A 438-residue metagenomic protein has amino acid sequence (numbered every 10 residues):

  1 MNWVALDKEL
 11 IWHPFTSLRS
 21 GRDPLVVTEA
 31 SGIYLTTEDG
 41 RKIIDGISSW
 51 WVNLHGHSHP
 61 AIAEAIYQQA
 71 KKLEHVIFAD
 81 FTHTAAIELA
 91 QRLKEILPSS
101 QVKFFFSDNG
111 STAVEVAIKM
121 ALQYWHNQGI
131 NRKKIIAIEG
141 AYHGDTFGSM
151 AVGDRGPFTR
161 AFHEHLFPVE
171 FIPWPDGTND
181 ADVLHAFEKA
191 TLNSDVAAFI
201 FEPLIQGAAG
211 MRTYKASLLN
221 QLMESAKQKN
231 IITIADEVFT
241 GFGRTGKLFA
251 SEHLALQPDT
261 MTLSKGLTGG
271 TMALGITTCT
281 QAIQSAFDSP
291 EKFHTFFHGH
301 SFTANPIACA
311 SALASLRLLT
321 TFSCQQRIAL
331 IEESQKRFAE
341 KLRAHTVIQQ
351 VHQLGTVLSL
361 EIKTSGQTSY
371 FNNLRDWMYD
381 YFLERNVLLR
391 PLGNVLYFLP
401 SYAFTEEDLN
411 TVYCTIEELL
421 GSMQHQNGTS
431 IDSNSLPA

Functional and structural regions predicted by a protein language model:
M1-A438: Conserved N-terminal phosphate-binding loop of PLP-dependent enzymes in the Aspartate aminotransferase
